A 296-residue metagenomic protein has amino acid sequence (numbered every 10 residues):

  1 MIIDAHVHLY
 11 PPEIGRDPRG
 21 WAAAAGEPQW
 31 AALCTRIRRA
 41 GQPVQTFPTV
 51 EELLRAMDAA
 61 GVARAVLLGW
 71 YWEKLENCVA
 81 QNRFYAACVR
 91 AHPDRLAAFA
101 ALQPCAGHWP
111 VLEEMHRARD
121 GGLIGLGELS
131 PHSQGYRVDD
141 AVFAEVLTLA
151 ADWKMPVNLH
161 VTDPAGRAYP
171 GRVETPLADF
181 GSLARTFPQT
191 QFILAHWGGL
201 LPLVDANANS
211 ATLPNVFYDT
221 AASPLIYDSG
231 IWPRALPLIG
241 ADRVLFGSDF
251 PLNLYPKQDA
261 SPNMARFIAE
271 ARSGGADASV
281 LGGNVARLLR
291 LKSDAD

Functional and structural regions predicted by a protein language model:
M1-H8, P12-A59, R64, R234 (+2 more regions): Mid-to-C-terminal alpha-helical segments outside catalytic/metal-binding sites
H6, M57, Y85, A118 (+7 more regions): Conserved, mostly hydrophobic/aromatic
Y10-E13, W72-L75, C105-G107, S133-Q134 (+4 more regions): Active-site environment of divalent metal-dependent phosphoester hydrolases
E13-R19, V79, V111-L112, P170-R172 (+4 more regions): Short aromatic-enriched loop/helix-cap "lid" or pocket-rim segments at secondary-structure transitions that line
Q42, L75-E76, G166-E174, P256-P262: Short, flexible/disordered intra-domain loops and linkers
E52-A56, Q81-C88, E114-A118, V142-V146 (+4 more regions): A general structural detector for well-ordered alpha-helical segments in enzyme core domains, enriched
A63-A165, A295: Active-site gating/metal-coordination segments in enzymes
L123-G125, G135-L245: Catalytic pocket-lining loop regions of alpha/beta-barrel enzymes, especially the amidohydrolase/enolase/GH5 lineages
